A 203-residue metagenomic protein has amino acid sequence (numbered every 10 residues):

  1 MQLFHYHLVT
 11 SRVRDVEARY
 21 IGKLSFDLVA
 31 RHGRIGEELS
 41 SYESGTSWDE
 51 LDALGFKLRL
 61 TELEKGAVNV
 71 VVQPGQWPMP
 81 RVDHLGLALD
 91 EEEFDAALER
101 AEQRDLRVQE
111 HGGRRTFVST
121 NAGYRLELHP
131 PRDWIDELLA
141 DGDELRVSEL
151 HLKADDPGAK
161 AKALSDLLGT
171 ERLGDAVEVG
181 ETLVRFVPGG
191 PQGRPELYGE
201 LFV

Functional and structural regions predicted by a protein language model:
L3, Y20, L63, V70-V72 (+4 more regions): Short, structured motif recognition centered on aromatic/hydrophobic residues
H7-V9, G86-D90, H151-K153, E200-F202: Short hydrophobic/aromatic beta-strand micro-patches that form the beta-sheet surface supporting nucleotide- or nucleic
L8-G66, H111-R114, L152-L183: Core segments of cupin and vicinal oxygen chelate
A18-R19, E92-R100: Short amphipathic alpha-helices within nucleic acid-binding modules
R34, G75, H129-P131: Residue-level structural signal for beta-strand termini and adjacent loop
L39, E43-W48, L54-K57, P78-D83 (+4 more regions): A cross-kingdom feature marking solvent-exposed beta-strand/loop segments within repeated, beta-rich binding/scaffold
G66-V68, N121: Short, ordered coil/turn segments that flank beta-strands lining enzyme active or ligand-binding pockets
L98-G158, K162, D166-V203: Vicinal oxygen chelate
